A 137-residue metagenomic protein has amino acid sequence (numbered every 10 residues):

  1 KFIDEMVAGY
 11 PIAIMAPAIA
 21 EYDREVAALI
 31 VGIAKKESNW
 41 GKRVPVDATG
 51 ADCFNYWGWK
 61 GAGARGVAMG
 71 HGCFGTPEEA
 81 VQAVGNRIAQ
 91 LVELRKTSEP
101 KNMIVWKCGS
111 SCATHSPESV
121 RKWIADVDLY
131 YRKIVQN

Functional and structural regions predicted by a protein language model:
K1-N137: Catalytic cores of secreted/periplasmic lytic hydrolases that degrade extracellular macromolecules
